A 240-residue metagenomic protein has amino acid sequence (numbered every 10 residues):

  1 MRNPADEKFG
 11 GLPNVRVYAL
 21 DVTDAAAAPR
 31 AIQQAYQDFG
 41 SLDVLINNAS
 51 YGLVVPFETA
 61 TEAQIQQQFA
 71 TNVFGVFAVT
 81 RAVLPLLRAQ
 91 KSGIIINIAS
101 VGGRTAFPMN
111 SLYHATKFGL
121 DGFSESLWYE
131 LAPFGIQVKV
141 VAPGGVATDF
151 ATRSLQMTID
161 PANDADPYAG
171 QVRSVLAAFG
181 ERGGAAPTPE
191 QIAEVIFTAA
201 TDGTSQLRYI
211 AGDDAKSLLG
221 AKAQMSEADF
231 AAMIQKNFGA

Functional and structural regions predicted by a protein language model:
L20-R30, E62: The beta1-alpha1 cofactor-binding region of Rossmann-like NAD(H)/NADP(H)-dependent oxidoreductases
Q34-N47, L53: A glycine-rich helix->loop->beta "capping" turn within Rossmann-like NAD(P)(H)-dependent oxidoreductase domains
P56-F57, Q64-Q66: Substrate-binding pocket helix/loop in short-chain dehydrogenase/reductase
E58, T105-L112: Active-site loop immediately N-terminal to the catalytic Tyr-X3-Lys motif of short-chain dehydrogenase/reductase
T80, T116: Active-site helix of classical SDR
S100: Residue(s) in the substrate-gating loop at a strand-loop-helix junction that position the organic substrate next
P133-Q206: SDR active-site lid
